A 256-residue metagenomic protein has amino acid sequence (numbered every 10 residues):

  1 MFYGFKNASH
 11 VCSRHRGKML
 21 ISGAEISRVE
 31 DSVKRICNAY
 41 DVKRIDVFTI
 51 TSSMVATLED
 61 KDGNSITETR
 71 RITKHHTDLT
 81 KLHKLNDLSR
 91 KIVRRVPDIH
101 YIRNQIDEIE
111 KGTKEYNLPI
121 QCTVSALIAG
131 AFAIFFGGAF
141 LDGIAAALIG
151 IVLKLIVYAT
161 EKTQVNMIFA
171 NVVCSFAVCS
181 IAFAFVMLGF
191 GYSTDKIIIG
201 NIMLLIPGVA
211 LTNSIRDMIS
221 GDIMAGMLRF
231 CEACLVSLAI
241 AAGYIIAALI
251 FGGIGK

Functional and structural regions predicted by a protein language model:
M1-P97: Soluble N-terminal domains of membrane-associated systems
G17, I21, N38-V42, R90 (+9 more regions): Generic secondary-structure signature for well-ordered alpha-helical cores
K74-I128, A133-D142, E232-A241, G252: Alpha-helical transmembrane segments and their cytosolic membrane-interface
Q105-I109, L153-Q164, T212-A225: C-terminal ends of transmembrane helices
E115-G189: Core alpha-helical transmembrane segments of integral membrane proteins
M187-K256: Generic detector of multi-pass transmembrane helix bundles and their immediately adjacent loops in polytopic membrane
